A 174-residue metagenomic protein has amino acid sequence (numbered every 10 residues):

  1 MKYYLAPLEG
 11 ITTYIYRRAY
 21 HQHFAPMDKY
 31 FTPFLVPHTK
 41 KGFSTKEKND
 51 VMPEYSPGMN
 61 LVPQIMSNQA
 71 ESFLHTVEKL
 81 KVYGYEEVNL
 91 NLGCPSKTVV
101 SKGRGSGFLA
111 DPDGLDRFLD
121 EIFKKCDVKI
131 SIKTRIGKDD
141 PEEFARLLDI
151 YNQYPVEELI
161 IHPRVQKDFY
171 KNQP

Functional and structural regions predicted by a protein language model:
M1-P174: Flavin-dependent oxidoreductase catalytic cores
